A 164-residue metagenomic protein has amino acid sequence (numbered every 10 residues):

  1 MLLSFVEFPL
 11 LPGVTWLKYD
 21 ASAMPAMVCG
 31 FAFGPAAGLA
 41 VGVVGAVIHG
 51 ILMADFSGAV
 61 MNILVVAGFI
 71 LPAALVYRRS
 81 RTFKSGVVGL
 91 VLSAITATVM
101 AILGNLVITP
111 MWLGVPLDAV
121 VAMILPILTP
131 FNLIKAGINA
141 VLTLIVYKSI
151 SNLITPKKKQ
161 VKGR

Functional and structural regions predicted by a protein language model:
M1-R164: Loop-helix junctions at membrane interfaces
